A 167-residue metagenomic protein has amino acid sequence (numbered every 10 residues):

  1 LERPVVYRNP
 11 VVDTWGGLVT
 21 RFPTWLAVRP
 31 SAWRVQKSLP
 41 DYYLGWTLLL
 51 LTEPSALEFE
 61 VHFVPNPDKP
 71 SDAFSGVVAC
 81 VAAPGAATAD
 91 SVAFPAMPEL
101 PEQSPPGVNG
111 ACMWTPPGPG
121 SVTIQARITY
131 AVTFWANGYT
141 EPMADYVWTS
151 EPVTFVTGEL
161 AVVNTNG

Functional and structural regions predicted by a protein language model:
L1-G167: Extracellular/lumenal mature domains of secreted and surface-exposed proteins
